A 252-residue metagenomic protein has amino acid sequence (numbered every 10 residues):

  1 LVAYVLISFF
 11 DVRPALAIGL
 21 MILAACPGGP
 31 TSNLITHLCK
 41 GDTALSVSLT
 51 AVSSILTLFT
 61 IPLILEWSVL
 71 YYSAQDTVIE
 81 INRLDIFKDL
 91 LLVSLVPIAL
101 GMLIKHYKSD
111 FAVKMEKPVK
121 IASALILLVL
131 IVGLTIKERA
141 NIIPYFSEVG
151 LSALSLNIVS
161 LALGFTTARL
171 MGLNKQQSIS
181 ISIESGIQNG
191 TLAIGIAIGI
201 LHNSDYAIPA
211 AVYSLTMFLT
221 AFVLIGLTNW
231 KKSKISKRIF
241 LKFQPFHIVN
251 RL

Functional and structural regions predicted by a protein language model:
L1-L252: Alpha-helical transmembrane segments of multi-pass small-molecule/ion transporters
